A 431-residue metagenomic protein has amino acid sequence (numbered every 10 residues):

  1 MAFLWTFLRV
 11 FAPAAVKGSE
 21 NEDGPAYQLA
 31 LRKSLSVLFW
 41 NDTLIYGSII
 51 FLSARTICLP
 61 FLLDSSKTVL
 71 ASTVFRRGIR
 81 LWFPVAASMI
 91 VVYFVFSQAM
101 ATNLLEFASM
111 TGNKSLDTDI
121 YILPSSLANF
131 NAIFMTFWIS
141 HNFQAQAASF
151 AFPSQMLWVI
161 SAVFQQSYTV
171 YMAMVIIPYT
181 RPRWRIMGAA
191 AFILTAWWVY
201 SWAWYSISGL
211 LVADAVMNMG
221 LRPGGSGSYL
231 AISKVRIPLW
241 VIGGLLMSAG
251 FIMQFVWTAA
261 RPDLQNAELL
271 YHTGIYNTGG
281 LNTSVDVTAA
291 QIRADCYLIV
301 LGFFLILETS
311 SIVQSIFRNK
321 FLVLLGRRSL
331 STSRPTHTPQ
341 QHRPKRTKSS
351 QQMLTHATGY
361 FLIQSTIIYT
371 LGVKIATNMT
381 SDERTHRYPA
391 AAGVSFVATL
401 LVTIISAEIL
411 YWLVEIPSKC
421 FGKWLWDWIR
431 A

Functional and structural regions predicted by a protein language model:
M1-L62, L81-M89, S333-R334, F361 (+2 more regions): Functionally critical transmembrane alpha-helices in membrane proteins and complexes, commonly lining
F3-A12, I57, F61, S65 (+3 more regions): Juxtamembrane interfacial secondary-structure elements that flank transmembrane helices in multi-pass membrane proteins
A15-A30, S34-L38, W82-F164: Membrane-interface helix-loop-helix regions
V37-N41, K67-A71, F75, I79 (+15 more regions): Structural motif marking the loop-to-transmembrane transition
F39-Y46, I50, P60-L123, R327-P335 (+6 more regions): Transmembrane alpha-helical segments and their boundary/interface "anchor" motifs in multi-pass integral membrane
Y46-L59, W158-T283, I292-Q314, S333 (+1 more regions): Specific transmembrane alpha-helix
S226-A231, W424-A431: Non-transmembrane, juxtamembrane loop and terminal tail segments of multi-pass eukaryotic membrane proteins
I242-I416: Alpha-helical transmembrane segments of multi-pass integral membrane proteins
